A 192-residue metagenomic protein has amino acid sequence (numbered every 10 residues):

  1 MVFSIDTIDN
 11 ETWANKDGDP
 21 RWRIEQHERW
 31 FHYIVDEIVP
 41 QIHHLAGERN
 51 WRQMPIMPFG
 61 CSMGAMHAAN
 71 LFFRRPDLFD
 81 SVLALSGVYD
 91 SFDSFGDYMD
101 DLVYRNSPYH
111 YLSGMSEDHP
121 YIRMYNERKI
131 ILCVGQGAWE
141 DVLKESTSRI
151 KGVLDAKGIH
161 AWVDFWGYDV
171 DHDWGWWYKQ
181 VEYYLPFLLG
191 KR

Functional and structural regions predicted by a protein language model:
M1-R192: Non-catalytic cap/lid and distal C-terminal segments of serine-dependent acyl enzymes
